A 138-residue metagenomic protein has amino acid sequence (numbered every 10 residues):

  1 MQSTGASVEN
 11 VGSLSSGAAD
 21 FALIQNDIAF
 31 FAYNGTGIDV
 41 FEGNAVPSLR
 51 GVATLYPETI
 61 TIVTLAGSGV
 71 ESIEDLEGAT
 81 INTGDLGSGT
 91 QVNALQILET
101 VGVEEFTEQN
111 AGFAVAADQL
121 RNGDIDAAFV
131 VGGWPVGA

Functional and structural regions predicted by a protein language model:
M1, T54-N122: Bilobed "Venus flytrap"/periplasmic-binding protein-like clamshell domains and structurally analogous long
M1-D75, D85: Short, glycine-/small- and polar/acidic-enriched structural segments that line small-molecule recognition paths
V8-A19, Q96, A114-A128, G133: Short helices/loops that flank or line small-molecule/ion binding pockets
A18-D20, P47, G78-A79, E104 (+1 more regions): Loop/turn elements at helix/coil->beta-strand transitions in domains of secreted/extracellular proteins
N26, N110, G132: Residues that line or immediately flank small-molecule/substrate-binding pockets and catalytic motifs
A29-A32, A116, V136-G137: Short gly/pro/ser/thr-enriched loop/turn and capping motifs at secondary-structure boundaries
G69-V70, A127, P135-G137: Short beta-strands and strand-coil junctions in structured, solvent-facing domains, enriched
